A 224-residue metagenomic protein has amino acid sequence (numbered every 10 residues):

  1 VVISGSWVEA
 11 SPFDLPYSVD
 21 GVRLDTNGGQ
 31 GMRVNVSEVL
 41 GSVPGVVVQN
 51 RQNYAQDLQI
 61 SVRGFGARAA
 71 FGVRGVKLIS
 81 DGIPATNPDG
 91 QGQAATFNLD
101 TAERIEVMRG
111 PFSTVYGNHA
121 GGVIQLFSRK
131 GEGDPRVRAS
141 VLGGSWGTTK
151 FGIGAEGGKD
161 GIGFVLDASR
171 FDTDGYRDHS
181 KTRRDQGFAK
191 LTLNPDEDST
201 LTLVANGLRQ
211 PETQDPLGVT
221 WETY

Functional and structural regions predicted by a protein language model:
V2-G31, S37, Q56-S61, V76: N-terminal periplasmic "start-of-domain" segments of outer-membrane beta-barrel proteins
L15, V47-Q59, G117-A120, S180-R183: Short, glycine-/polar-rich solvent-exposed loops and beta-turns at beta-strand/coil boundaries
S37-I83: Extracytoplasmic beta-strand/coil segments of soluble accessory domains associated with Gram-negative outer-membrane
L40, I105-V107, I124-L126: Non-catalytic regulatory/gating segments with a bias toward low-complexity or hydrophobic composition
Q59-S61, R104, V123, R136-S140 (+2 more regions): Membrane-embedded beta-strand positions in outer-membrane beta-barrel channels/transporters
A67, G75-V76, G82-R109: Short acidic/polar hinge/loop motifs at secondary-structure boundaries that mediate gating or recognition
G143-D172, R177-D215: Transmembrane beta-barrel wall of Gram-negative outer-membrane proteins
D215-Y224: Solvent-exposed loop segments that connect transmembrane elements
